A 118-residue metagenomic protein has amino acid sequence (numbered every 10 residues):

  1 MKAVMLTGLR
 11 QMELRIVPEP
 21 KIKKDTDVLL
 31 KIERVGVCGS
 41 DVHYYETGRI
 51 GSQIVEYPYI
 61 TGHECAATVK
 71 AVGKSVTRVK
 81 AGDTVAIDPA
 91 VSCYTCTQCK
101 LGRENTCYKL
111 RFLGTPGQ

Functional and structural regions predicted by a protein language model:
M1-K2: Extreme N-terminal starter segment of soluble prokaryotic enzymes
Q11-R15, G39-S40: Short N-terminal binding/cap micro-motifs at the start of the first secondary-structure element
I22-V35, R49-K100, N105, G117: Glycine-rich beta-strand-centered segment in the early N-terminal region that forms part of a ligand/cofactor-binding
S40-E46: Cytochrome P450 core scaffold surrounding the K-helix E-X-X-R motif and the conserved "meander" helix-loop region
Y108: P-loop/Walker A NTP-binding region and its immediately flanking N-terminal helices in P-loop NTPase folds
